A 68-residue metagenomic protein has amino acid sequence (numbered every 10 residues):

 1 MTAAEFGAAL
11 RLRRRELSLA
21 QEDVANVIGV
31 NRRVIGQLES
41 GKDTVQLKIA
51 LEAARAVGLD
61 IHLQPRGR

Functional and structural regions predicted by a protein language model:
M1-R15: A short, Lys/Arg-rich alpha-helix, primarily the initiator
M1-T2, H62-R68: Short, charged, intrinsically disordered terminal tails
A9, A20, Q46-I49: Residues that mark the N-terminal boundary/hinge immediately upstream of a DNA-recognition element
L10, V24-A25, I35-L38: Conserved hydrophobic/aromatic packing and binding residues within compact polymer-binding modules
L19-R33: Short alpha-helical DNA-recognition segment
G29-D43: Recognition helix of helix-turn-helix/homeodomain-like DNA-binding domains that insert into the DNA major groove
K48-L63: DNA major-groove recognition helix of helix-turn-helix/homeodomain DNA-binding modules
